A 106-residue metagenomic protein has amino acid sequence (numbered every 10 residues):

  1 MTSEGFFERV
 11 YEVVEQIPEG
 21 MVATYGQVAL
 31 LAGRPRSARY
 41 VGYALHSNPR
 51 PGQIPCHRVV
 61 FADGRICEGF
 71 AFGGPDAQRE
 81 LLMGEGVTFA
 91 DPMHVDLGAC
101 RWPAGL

Functional and structural regions predicted by a protein language model:
M1-L106: Nucleic acid-binding interface residues in structured DNA/RNA-binding domains, emphasizing the DNA-engaging scaffolds
